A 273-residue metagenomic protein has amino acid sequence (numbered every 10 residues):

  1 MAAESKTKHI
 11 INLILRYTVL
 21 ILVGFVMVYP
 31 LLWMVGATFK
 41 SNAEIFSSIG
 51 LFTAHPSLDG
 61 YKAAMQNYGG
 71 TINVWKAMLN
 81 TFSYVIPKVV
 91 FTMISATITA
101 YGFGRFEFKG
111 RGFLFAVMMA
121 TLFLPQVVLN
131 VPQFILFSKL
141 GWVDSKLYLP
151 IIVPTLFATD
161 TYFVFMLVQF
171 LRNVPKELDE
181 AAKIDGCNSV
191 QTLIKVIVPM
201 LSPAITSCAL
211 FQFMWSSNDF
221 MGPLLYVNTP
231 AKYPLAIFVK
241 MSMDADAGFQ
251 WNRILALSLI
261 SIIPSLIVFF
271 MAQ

Functional and structural regions predicted by a protein language model:
E4-Q273: A structural signal for multi-pass alpha-helical bundles of membrane permease subunits that mediate small-molecule
